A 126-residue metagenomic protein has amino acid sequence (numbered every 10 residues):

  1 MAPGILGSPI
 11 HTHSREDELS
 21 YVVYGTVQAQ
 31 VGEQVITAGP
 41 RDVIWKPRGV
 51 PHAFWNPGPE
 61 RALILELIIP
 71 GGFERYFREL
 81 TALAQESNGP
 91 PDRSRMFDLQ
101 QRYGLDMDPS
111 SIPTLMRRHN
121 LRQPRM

Functional and structural regions predicted by a protein language model:
M1-H13: Conserved short histidine dyad/triad with adjacent acidic residue
H11, D17-Y21: Basic helix-turn-helix/winged-helix DNA-binding cores and closely related short helical interaction motifs
H13-S14, A62: Residue-level recognition of hydrophobic positions within alpha-helical transmembrane segments
L19, T26-Q28, E33-P51: Short acidic-glycine-tyrosine-enriched beta hairpin
Q28, R48-E74: Ligand-binding loop in jelly-roll beta-barrel domains
L67-P70, E74-S87: A hydrophobic/aromatic-rich effector-binding and dimerization subdomain of bacterial HTH-type transcriptional regulators
L80-M126: Acidic/histidine-enriched, glycine/proline-rich intrinsically disordered or flexible terminal extensions
